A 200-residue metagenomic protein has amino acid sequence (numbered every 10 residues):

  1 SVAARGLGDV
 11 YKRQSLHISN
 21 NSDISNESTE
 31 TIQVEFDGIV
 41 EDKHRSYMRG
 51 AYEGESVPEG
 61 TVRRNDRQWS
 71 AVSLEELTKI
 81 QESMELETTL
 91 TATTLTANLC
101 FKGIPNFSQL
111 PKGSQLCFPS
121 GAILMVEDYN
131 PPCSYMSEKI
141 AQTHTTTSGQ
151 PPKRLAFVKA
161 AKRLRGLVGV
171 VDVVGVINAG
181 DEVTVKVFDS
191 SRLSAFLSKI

Functional and structural regions predicted by a protein language model:
S1, R5-P119, D128, R192-K199: Electropositive, beta-rich accessory/interaction domains or terminal extensions that provide binding surfaces
A4-G6, F36, L164-L167, V173: Short glycine/serine/threonine-biased micro-segments
L7-V10, A179-V185: Generic detector of short, aliphatic-rich beta-strand segments that form the cores of beta-sheets in diverse domain
N26, D172-G175: Short, contiguous, pocket-lining structural segments that sit at or immediately flank catalytic/ligand-binding sites
F101, P105, Q109-V171: Glycine-rich active-site loops that engage anionic ligands at enzyme catalytic sites
A122-L124, N130, V176, T184-L193 (+1 more regions): Short, charged beta-turn/beta-strand-edge "cap" motif at the junction between a beta-strand and an adjacent loop
V158, R165, V170, D181-S190 (+1 more regions): Extended, aromatic/histidine-rich regions of cofactor-dependent oxidoreductases associated with respiratory
